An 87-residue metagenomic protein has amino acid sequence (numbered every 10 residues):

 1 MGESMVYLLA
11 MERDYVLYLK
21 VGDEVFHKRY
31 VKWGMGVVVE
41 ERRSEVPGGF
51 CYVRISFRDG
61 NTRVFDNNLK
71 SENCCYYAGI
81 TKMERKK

Functional and structural regions predicted by a protein language model:
M1-V25, K32: Mixed-charge, Lys/Arg-rich low-complexity intrinsically disordered regions
G2-L8, D59-K87: Intrinsically disordered, low-complexity, charged/polar segments
H27-R29, I55-D59: Short acidic, glycine-rich loop/turn motifs
K28, E40-R42, R85: Residues at secondary-structure transition points
W33-R43: Short beta-strand-centered aromatic/proline hotspots
G34, G48-R54: Short aromatic-glycine-enriched beta-strand elements
